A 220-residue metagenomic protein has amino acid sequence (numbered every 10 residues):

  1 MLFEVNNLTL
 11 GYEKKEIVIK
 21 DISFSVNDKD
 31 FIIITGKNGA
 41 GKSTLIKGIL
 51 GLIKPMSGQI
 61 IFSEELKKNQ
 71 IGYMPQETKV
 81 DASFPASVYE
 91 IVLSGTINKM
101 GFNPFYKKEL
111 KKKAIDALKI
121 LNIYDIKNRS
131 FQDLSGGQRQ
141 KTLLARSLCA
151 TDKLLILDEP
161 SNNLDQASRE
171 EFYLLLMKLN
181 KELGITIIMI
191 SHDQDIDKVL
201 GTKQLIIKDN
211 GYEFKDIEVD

Functional and structural regions predicted by a protein language model:
M1-V5, T9-D21, D28: A short, flexible loop at the N-terminus of ABC-type nucleotide-binding domains that lies
G58-I71: Conserved ABC transporter NBD signature motif
K108-I126: Conserved ABC ATPase "signature" region
S130-L134, Q138: Conserved ABC ATPase signature
L144-A145: Hydrophobic anchor residue at the start of the ABC signature
L155-E159: Catalytic Walker B motif of ABC-type/P-loop ATPase nucleotide-binding domains
S191-H192: H-loop/switch region of ABC-family ATPase nucleotide-binding domains
